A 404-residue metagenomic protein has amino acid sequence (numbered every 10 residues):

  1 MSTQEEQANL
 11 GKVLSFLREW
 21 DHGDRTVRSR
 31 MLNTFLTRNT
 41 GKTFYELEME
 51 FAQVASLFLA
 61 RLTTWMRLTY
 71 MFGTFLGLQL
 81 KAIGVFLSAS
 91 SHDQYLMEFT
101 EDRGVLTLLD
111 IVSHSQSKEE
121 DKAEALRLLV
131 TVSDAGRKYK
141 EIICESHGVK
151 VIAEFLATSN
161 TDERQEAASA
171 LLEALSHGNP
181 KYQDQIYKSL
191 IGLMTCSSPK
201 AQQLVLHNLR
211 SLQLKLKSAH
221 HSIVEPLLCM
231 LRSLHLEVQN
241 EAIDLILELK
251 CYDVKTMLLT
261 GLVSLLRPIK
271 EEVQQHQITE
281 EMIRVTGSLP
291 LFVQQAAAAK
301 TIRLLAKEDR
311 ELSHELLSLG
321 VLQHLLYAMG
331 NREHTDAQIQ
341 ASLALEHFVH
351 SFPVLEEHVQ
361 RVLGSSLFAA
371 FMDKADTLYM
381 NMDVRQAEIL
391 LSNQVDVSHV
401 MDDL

Functional and structural regions predicted by a protein language model:
S2-D110, K118-E124, V132-K150, T161-E166 (+7 more regions): Elongated alpha-helical scaffolds that mediate protein-protein interactions in large eukaryotic proteins, primarily
A60-F75, Q116-E120, L266-V293, V384-L390: Acidic, Ser/Thr- and Gly/Pro-rich intrinsically disordered linkers and low-complexity segments that flank or connect
M71, V112-E120, Y139, F155-E163 (+5 more regions): Short coil/turn segments at helix-helix junctions and helix-capping linkers within large alpha-helical proteins
L78, E124, V151, A167 (+5 more regions): Charged catalytic carboxylate motif
P226-C229, S264-Q338, L343-H350: Eukaryotic modular interaction domains in large regulatory/scaffold proteins
L231-K270: Hydrophobic, aliphatic-enriched repeat segments that assemble into extended interaction scaffolds in large eukaryotic
V359-L404: Eukaryotic acidic, Ser/Thr-rich intrinsically disordered low-complexity regions
